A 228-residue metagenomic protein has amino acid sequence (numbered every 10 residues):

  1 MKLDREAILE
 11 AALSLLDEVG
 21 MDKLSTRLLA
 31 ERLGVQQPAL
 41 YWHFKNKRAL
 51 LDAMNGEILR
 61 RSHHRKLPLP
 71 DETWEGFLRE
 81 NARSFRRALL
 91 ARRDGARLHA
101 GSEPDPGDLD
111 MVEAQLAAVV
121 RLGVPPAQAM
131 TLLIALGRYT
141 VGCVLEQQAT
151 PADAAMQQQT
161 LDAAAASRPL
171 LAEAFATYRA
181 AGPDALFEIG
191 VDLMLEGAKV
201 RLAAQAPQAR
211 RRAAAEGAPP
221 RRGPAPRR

Functional and structural regions predicted by a protein language model:
M1-D4: Short, Lys/Arg-enriched anionic-surface-contact patches
A7, A11, L15-A49, A53: Helix-turn-helix
A7, A49, E80, D110 (+4 more regions): Amphipathic alpha-helical interaction segments
E57-R61: Short, basic, alpha-helical segments at the C-terminal edge of helix-turn-helix-like DNA-binding modules
S62, K66, R93, R97 (+4 more regions): Short amphipathic alpha-helical interaction/hinge segments
H64-D108, P126-A129, L133-L136: Hydrophobic alpha-helical connector segments
E113-A149, A154-Q157: A contiguous pocket-lining binding segment that forms or flanks enzyme active sites
V124, A149, D153-R228: C-terminal peripheral helix-coil segments that are non-catalytic and often amphipathic
